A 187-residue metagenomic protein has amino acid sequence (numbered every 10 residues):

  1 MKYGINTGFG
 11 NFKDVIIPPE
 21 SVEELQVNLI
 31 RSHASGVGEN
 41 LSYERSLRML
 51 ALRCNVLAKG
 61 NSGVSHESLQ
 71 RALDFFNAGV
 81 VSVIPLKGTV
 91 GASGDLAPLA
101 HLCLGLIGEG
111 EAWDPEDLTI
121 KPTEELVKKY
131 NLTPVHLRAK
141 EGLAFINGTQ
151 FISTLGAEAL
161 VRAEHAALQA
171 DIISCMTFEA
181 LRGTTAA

Functional and structural regions predicted by a protein language model:
M1-A187: Conserved, well-structured ligand/cofactor-binding cores
